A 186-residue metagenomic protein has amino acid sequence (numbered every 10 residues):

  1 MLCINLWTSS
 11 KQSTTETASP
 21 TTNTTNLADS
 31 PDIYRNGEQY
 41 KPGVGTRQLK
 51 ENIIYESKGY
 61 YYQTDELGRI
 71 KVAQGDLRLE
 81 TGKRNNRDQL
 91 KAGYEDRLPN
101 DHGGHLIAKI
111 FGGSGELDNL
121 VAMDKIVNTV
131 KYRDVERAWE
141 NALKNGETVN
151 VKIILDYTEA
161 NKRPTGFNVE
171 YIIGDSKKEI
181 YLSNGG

Functional and structural regions predicted by a protein language model:
M1-I53: Long, low-complexity, intrinsically disordered regions
T46-Q48, N52-G186: Domain-level detector of nuclease and nuclease-like folds in predominantly extracellular/periplasmic contexts
